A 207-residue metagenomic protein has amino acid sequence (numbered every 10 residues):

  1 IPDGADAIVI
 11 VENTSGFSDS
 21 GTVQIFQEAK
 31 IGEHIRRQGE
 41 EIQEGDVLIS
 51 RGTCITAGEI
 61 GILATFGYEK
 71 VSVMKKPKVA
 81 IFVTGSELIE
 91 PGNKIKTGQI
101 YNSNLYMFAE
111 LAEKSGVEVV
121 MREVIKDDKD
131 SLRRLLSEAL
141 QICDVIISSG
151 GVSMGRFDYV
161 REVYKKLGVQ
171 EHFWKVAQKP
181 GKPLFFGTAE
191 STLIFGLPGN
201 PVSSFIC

Functional and structural regions predicted by a protein language model:
I1-E123: Short, glycine/charged-enriched hinge/interface segments at domain edges or termini
S72-L197, P201-S204: Helix-rich terminal scaffold detector
